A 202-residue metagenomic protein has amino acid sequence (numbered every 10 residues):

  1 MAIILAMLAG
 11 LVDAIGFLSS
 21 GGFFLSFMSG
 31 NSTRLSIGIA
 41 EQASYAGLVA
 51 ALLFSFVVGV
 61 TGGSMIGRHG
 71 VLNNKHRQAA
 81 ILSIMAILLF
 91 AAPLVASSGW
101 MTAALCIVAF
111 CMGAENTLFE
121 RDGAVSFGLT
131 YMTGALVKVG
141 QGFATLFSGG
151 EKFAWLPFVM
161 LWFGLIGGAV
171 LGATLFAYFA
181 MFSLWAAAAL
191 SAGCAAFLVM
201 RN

Functional and structural regions predicted by a protein language model:
A2-A46, G113-L156: Small-residue-rich hydrophobic segments that form or flank transmembrane alpha-helices in multi-pass membrane proteins
I3, M7, S83-A86, C106-F110 (+3 more regions): Residue-level signature of the transmembrane alpha-helical core of multi-pass small-molecule transporters
A50-M65: Central cavity-lining transmembrane alpha-helices of secondary-active solute carriers, predominantly the Major
V57-T61, F90, W162-V170: Hydrophobic/small/kink-forming positions within alpha-helical transmembrane segments of polytopic membrane proteins
T61-N74, F176-A177: Helix-to-loop junctions at the C-terminal end of transmembrane segments in multipass secondary transporters
N74-I84, A104-C106, F127-M132, V159: Cytoplasmic-side transmembrane-helix entry/capping segments in multi-pass membrane proteins
A80-I87, F182-L198: Symmetry-related core transmembrane helices of the 12-TM Major Facilitator Superfamily/SLC fold
A86-W100: C-terminal ends and interior cores of transmembrane alpha-helices in multi-pass membrane transporters/permeases
